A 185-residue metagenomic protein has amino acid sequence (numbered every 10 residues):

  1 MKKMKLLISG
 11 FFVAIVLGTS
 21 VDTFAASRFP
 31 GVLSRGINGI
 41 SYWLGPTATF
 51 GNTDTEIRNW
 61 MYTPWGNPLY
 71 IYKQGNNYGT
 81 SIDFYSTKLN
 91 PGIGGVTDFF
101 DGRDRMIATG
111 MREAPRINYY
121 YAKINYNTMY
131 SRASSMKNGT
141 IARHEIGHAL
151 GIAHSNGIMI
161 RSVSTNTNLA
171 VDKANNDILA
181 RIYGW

Functional and structural regions predicted by a protein language model:
M1-K2: N-terminal secretory signal peptides that target proteins for export/translocation
K5-F11, G18-F50: Disordered inhibitory propeptide/activation segment of secreted metzincin zinc metalloprotease zymogens, centered on
S9, I146, L150: Short glycine-rich loop/turn motifs that provide flexible caps or phosphate-binding loops at active sites
I15, L150-H154: A generic secondary-structure signal for well-formed alpha-helical elements
A26, M111-K137, A153-W185: Metalloprotease/metallohydrolase-associated module, dominated by Zn2+-dependent proteases
F50-I57, D172-N176: A structural signal for well-ordered alpha-helical scaffolds and beta->alpha junctions
N52-A142, A149: Metzincin-family zinc-dependent endopeptidase catalytic domain
